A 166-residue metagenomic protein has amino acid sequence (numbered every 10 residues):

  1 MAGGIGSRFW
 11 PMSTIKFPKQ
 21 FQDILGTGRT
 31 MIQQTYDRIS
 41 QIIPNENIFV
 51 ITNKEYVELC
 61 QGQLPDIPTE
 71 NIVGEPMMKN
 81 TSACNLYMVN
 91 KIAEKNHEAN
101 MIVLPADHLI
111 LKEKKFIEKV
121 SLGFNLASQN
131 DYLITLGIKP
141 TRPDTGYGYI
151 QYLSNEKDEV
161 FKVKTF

Functional and structural regions predicted by a protein language model:
M1-A2, I51, I102-P105, T135-K139: Short beta-strand segments
M1-I15: N-terminal nucleotide-binding beta1-loop-alpha1 segment
G4-G6, M78, A106-L109, K139-T141: Short glycine-rich anion-binding loops that position phosphate/pyrophosphate groups of nucleotides and phosphorylated
P11, I15, G26-V103, L111 (+1 more regions): Conserved N-terminal catalytic core of the sugar/cofactor nucleotidyltransferase
F21, I72, L133-T135: Conserved beta-strand scaffold positions in the cores of enzyme catalytic domains, especially in NTP/NDP-utilizing
M101-H108, N155-F161: Acidic/polar active-site rim loop that often engages polyanionic ligands
E113-F166: Conserved core of the sugar-phosphate nucleotidyltransferase
